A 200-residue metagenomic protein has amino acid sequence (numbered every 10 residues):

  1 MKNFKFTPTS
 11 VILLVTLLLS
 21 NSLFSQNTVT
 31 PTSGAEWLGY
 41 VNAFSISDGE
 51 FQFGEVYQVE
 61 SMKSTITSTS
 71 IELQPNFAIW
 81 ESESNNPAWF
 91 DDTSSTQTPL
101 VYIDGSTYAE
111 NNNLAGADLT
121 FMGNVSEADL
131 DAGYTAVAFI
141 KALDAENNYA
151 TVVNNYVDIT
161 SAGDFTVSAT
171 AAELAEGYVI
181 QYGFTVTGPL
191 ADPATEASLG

Functional and structural regions predicted by a protein language model:
M1-I12: Bacterial N-terminal signal peptides that target proteins for export
K2-F4, N21-V29: Bacterial Sec-dependent N-terminal signal peptides
S10-S22: Bacterial N-terminal signal peptides
Q26-A115, N124, G133-T135, V152-V153 (+1 more regions): Aromatic (Trp/Tyr/Phe) and Gly/Pro-enriched flexible surface segments
L130-K141: Beta-strand acidic-aromatic groove motif in beta-rich domains, primarily in extracellular
K141-Y149: Change "in extracellular beta-sheet-rich domains … of secreted and cell-surface proteins" to "in beta-sheet-rich domains
